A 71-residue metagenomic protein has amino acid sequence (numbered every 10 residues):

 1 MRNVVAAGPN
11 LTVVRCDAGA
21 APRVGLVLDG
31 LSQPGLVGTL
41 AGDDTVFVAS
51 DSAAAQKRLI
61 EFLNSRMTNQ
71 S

Functional and structural regions predicted by a protein language model:
M1-I60, R66: Non-DNA-binding regulatory cores of transcription-related proteins, predominantly C-terminal effector-binding
S65-S71: Generic C-terminal helix-cap and adjacent flexible tail
